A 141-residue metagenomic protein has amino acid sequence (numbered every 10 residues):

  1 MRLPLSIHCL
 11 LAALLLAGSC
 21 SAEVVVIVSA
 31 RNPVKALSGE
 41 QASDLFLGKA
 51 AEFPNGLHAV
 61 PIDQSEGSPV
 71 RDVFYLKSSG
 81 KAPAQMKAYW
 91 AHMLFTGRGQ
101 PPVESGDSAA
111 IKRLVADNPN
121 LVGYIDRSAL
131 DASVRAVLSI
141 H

Functional and structural regions predicted by a protein language model:
M1-L10: Bacterial N-terminal signal peptides that target proteins for export
A12-L15: N-terminal leader/targeting segments
A17-S19: N-terminal signal peptide c-region/cleavage motif recognized by signal peptidases
E23-H141: Exported/periplasmic ABC-transporter solute-binding proteins
